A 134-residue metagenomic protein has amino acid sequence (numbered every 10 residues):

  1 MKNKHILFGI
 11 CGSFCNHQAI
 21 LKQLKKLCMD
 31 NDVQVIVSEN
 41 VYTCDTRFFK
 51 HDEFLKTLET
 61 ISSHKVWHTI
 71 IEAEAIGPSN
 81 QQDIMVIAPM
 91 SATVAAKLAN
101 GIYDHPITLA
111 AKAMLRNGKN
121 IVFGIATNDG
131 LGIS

Functional and structural regions predicted by a protein language model:
M1-S134: A cross-family phosphate/adenosyl-ligand binding-site feature
